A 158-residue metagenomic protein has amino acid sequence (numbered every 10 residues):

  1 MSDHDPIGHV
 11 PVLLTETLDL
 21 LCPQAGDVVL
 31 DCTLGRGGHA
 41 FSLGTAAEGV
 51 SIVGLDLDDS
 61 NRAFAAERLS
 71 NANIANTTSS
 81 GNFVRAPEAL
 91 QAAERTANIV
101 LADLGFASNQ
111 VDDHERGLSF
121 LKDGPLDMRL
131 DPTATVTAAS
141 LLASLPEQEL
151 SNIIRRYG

Functional and structural regions predicted by a protein language model:
M1-G158: S-adenosyl-L-methionine-dependent methyltransferase catalytic core, i.e., the SAM/SAH-binding region
